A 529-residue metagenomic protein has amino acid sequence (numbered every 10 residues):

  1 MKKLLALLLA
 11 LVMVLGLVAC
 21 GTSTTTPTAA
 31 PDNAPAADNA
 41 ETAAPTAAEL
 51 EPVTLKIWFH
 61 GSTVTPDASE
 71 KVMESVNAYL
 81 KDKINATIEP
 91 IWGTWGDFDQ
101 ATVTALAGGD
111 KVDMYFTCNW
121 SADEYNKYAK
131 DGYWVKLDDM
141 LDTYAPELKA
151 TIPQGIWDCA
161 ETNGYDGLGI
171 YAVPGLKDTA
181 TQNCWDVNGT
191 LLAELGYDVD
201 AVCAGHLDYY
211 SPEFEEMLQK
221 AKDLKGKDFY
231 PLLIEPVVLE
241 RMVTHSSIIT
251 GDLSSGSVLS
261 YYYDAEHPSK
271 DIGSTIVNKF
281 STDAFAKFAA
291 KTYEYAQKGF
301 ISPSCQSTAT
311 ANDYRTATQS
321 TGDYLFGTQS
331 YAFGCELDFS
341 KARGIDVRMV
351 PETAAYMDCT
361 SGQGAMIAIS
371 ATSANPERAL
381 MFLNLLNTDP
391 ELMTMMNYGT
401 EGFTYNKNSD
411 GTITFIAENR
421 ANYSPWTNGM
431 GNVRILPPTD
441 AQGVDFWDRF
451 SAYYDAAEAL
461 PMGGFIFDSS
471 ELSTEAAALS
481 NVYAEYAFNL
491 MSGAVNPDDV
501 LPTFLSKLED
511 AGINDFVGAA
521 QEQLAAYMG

Functional and structural regions predicted by a protein language model:
M1-L9: Positively charged n-region of N-terminal signal peptides that target proteins for export
L8, L17, G21-G529: Extracytoplasmic/secretory soluble proteins
